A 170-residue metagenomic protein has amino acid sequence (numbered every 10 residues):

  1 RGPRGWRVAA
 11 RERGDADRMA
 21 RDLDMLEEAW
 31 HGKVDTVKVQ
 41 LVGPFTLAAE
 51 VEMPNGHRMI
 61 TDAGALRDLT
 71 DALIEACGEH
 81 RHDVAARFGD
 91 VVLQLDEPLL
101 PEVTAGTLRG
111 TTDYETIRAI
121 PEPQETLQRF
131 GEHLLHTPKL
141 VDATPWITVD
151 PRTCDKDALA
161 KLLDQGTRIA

Functional and structural regions predicted by a protein language model:
R1-V42, T46-D62, K156-I169: Alpha/beta catalytic barrel-like cores
A9-E12, P54-D71, A105-E122, R168-I169: Glycine-rich tight-turn/loop motif centered on a GG-T
D15-D24, L69-G78, I117-F130: Well-ordered, non-membrane alpha-helical segments in soluble/globular domains
H31-K33, I74-L93, R129-L135: Secondary-structure boundary elements
K38-H57, F88-E115: Active-site-proximal loop/short-helix segments that contain or immediately flank catalytic acid/base residue(s)
A63-I74, R81, V92-L95, L100-P101: Long, hydrophobic, well-ordered secondary-structure blocks that form the structural core and pocket-lining surfaces
T104, G110-A170: Catalytic core of soluble alpha/beta enzymes
